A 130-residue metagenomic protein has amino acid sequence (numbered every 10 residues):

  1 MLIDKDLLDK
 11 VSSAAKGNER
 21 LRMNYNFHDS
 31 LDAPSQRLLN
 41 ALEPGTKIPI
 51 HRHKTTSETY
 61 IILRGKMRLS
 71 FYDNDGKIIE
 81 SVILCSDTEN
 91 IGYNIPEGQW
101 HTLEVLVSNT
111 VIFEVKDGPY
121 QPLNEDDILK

Functional and structural regions predicted by a protein language model:
M1-S35, S81-S86: A short, N-terminal "cap"/entry segment at the start of jelly-roll beta-barrel domains of the cupin/DSBH fold
I3, L7, V11, K77 (+2 more regions): Double-stranded beta-helix
L39-T55: Conserved short histidine dyad/triad with adjacent acidic residue
I50, L69-F71, G92-I95, H101-L106 (+1 more regions): Short beta-strand His + acidic residue motifs that chelate non-heme Fe in jelly-roll/DSBH and cupin folds
R52-K54, I61-I62, V105-S108: Short glycine/proline-enriched turns and hinge-like loops at secondary-structure junctions
T55-D75: Glycine- and acidic-residue-biased ligand/ion/polar-headgroup-sensing regions
D73-G98: Short acidic-glycine-tyrosine-enriched beta hairpin
